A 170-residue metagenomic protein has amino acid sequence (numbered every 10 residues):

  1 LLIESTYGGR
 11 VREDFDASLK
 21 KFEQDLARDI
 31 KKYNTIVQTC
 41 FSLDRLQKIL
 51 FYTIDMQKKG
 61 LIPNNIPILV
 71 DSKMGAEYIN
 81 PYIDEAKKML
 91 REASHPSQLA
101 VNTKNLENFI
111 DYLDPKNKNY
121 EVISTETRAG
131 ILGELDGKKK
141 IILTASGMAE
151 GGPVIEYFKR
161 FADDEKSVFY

Functional and structural regions predicted by a protein language model:
L1-S18, K32: Metallo-beta-lactamase
E23-Y170: Hard-cation-handling environments
